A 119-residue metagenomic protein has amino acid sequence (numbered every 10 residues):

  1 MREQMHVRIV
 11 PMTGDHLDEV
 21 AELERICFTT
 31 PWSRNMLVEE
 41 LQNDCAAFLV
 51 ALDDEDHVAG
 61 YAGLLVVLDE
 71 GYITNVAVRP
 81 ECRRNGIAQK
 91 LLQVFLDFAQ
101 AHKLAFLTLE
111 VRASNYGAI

Functional and structural regions predicted by a protein language model:
R2-Q4, R8-R83, Q89-F98, H102: Acetyl-CoA-dependent GNAT
I73, F106-V111: Conserved hydrophobic beta-strand within the GNAT/NAT acetyltransferase core sheet that lines the active-site cleft
L109-I119: Conserved beta-strand-loop-alpha-helix junction that forms the acyl-donor binding cleft
